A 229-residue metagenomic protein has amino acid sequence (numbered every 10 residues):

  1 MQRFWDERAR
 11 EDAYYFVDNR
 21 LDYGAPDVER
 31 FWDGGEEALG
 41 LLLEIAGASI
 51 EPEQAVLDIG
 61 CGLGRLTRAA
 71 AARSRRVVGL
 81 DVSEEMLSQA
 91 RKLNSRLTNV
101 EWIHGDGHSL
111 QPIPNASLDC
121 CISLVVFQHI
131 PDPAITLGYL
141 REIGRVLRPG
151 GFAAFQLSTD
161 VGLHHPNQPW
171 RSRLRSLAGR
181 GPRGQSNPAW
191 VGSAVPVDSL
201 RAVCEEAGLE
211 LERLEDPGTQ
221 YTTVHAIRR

Functional and structural regions predicted by a protein language model:
M1-A55, L63-S74, L80-L110, A154-R229: Class I (Rossmann-like) S-adenosyl-L-methionine-dependent methyltransferase catalytic domain, capturing the SAM-binding
I59: Conserved beta-strand/loop positions that form the S-adenosyl-L-methionine
P112-C121: A short acidic, Gly/Pro-enriched loop at the edge of an enzyme's catalytic core that lines a small-molecule cofactor
C120-A134: A short SAM/SAH-binding and catalytic strip from SAM-dependent methyltransferases
F127, P131, Y139, T159 (+1 more regions): Flexible, active-site-proximal loop/turn residues at the rims of small-molecule/cofactor binding pockets and catalytic
I135-T136, P166: Residues at alpha-helix caps and immediate loop-helix transition turns in enzyme cores, especially N- and C-cap
L137-P149: A short glycine-rich, Lys/Arg-flanked "PGG" loop and its adjoining helix->strand segment in the class I
